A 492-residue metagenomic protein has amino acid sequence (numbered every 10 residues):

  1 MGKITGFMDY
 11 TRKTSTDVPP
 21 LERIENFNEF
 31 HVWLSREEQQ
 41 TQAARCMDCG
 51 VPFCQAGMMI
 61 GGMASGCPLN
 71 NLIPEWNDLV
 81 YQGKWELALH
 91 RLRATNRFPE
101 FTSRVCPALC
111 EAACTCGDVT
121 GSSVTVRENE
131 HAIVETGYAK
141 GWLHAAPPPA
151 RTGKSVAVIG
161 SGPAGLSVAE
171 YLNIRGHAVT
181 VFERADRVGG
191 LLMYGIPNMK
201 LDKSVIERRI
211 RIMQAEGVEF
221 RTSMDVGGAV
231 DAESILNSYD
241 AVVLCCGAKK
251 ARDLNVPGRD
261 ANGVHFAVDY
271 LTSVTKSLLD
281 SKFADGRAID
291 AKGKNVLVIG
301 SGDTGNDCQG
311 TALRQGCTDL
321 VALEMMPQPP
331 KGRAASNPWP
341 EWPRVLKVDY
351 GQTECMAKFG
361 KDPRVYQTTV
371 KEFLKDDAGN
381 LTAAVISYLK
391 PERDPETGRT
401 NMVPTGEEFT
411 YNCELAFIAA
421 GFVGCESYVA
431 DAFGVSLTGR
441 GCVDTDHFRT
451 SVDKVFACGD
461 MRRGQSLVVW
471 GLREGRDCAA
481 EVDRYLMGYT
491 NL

Functional and structural regions predicted by a protein language model:
M8-V32, T41-A44, N70-Y81, H90-L92 (+7 more regions): Beta1-alpha1 glycine-rich phosphate/pyrophosphate-binding loop at the start of Rossmann-like nucleotide-binding domains
R12-E37, Q42-R45, Y366, L374 (+2 more regions): C-terminal catalytic lobe of FAD-dependent flavoproteins
E25-Q40, A64-S65, L69-R104, A108 (+2 more regions): Ferredoxin-type iron-sulfur electron-transfer modules in oxidoreductases and energy-metabolism complexes
A132-A150, R208-G228, A251-Q315, L437-S451: Glycine-rich dinucleotide-binding loop and its adjacent helix/turn
A150, S155-I159, E207-V256, K371-V385 (+3 more regions): Feature captures the FAD/FMN-dependent oxidoreductase FAD-binding
D260-G293, E392-Q465: FAD-site-proximal beta/loop scaffold in flavoenzymes
G305-C308, M461-Y489: A conserved FAD-binding loop/helix module that cradles the flavin
G332-S336, D483-L492: Active-site-proximal substrate-binding core of FAD-dependent oxidoreductases
